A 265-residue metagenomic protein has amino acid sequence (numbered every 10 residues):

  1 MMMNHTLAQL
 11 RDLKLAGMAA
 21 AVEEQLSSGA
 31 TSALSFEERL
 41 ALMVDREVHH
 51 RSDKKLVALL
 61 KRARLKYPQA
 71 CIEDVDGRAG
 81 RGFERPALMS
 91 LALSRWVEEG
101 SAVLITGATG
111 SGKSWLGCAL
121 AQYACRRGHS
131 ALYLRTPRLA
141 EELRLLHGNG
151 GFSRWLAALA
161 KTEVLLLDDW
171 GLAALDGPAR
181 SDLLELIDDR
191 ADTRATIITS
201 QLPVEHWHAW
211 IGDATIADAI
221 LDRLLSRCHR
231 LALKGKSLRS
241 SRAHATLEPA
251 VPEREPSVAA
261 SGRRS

Functional and structural regions predicted by a protein language model:
M1-M3: A conserved P-loop NTPase coupling/switch region
A8, L15-P68: Interdomain "pre-motor" coupling segment immediately N-terminal to P-loop NTPase/helicase cores
D12, G29-L34, R46, R62-L65 (+5 more regions): Conserved phosphate/pyrophosphate-binding and hydrolysis machinery centered on Walker-type P-loop NTPases, extending
V22, H129-S130, L134, R138-K161 (+1 more regions): Replace "adjacent to P-loop NTPase cores in ATP/GTP-dependent enzymes" with "adjacent to NTP-binding cores
D53-T106: Extended interfacial segments that mediate partner engagement and assembly in macromolecular machines
F83-K161: Conserved P-loop
V164: Walker B motif beta-strand of ABC-family P-loop ATPases
